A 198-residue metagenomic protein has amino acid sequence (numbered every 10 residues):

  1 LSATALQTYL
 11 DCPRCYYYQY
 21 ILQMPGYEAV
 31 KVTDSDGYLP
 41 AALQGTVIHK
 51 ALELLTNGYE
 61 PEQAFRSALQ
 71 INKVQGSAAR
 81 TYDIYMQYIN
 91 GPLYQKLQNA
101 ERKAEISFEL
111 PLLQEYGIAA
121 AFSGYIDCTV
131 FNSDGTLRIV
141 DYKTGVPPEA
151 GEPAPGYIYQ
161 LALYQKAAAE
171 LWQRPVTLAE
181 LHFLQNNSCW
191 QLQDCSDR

Functional and structural regions predicted by a protein language model:
L1-K31: Charged, glycine-rich intrinsically disordered N-terminal tails and low-complexity linkers that flank
T4-D11, S35-L43, P153: Structural motif
C12, Q44, I48-H49, A104 (+3 more regions): A residue-level signal for conserved active-site and pocket-lining positions in enzyme catalytic cores
R14, P40, Q44, I48 (+4 more regions): Hydrophobic (often cysteine-bearing) scaffold residues that line and stabilize catalytic clefts of nucleotide/cofactor
Y20-P25, A51-Y59, N132: Generic structural signal for hydrophobic core residues of well-folded globular domains
K31-E115, W190-D194: A non-catalytic, helix-rich entry segment at domain boundaries
F65, R138, Y142, A168-D197: Substrate-binding beta-hairpin/strand module that engages nucleic acids
F108-W172, Q191: Non-catalytic protein-protein interaction segments used by genome-maintenance enzymes to assemble and couple activities
